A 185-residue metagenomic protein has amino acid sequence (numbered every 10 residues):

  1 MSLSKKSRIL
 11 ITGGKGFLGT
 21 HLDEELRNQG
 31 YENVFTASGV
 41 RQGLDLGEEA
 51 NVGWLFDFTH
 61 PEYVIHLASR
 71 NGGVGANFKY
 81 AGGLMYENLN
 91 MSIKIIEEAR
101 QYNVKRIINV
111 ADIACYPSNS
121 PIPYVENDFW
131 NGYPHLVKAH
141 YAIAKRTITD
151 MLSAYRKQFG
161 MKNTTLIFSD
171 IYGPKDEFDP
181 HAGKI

Functional and structural regions predicted by a protein language model:
S7-Q29: N-terminal Rossmann NAD(P)H-binding glycine-rich loop of SDR-like oxidoreductase domains
T12, A37, V64-R70, I107-I113 (+1 more regions): SDR active-site strand-loop-helix element
N33-W54: Adenosine-cofactor binding site in Rossmann-like domains, unifying the SAM/SAH pocket of S-adenosylmethionine-dependent
E48, Y63, M91-K94, R106 (+1 more regions): Conserved cofactor-binding/catalytic machinery of classical short-chain dehydrogenase/reductase
A50-N88, E98-Q101: NAD(P)H-binding glycine-rich loop region in Rossmannoid oxidoreductase-like domains and their noncatalytic homologs
I93-K138: Conserved Rossmann-fold NAD(P)-dependent oxidoreductase catalytic core, especially the SDR/UDP-sugar
A111-D112, T149-P174: Conserved beta-loop-beta element that borders a ligand/cofactor-binding pocket
H140, A144: Active-site helix of classical SDR
